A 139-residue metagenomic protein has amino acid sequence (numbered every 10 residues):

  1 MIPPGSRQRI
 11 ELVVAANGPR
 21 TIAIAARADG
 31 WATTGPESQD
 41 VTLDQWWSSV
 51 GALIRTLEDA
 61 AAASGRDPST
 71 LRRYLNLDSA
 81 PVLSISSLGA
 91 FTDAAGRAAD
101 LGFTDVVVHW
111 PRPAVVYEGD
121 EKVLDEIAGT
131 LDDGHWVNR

Functional and structural regions predicted by a protein language model:
M1-R139: Active-site-adjacent structural elements that line small-molecule/cofactor binding pockets in enzymes
